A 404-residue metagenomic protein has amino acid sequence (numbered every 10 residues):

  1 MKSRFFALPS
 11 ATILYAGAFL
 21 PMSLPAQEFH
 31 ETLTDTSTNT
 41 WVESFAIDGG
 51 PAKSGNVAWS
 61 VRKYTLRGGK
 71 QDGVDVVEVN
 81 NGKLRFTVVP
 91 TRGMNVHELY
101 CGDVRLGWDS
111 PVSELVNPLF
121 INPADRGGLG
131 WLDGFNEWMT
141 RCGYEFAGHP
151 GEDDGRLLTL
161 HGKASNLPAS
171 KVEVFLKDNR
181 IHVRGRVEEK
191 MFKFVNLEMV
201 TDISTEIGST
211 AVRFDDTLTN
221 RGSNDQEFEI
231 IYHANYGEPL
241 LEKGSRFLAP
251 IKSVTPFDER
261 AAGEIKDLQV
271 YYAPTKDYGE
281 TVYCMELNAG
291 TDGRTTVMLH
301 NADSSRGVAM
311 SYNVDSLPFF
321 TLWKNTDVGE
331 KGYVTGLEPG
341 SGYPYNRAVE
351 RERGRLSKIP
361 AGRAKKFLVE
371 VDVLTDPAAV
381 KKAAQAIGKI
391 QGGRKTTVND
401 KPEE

Functional and structural regions predicted by a protein language model:
M1-A7: N-terminal secretory signal peptides that target proteins for export/translocation
P9-P21: Bacterial N-terminal signal peptides
Q27-R213, D225-E227, Y236-P274, N288-E404: Surface-exposed acidic/polar loop and edge beta-strand patches at domain peripheries
E280-T281: Glycine-rich portal/gate segments that line the openings of hydrophobic small-molecule binding cavities
